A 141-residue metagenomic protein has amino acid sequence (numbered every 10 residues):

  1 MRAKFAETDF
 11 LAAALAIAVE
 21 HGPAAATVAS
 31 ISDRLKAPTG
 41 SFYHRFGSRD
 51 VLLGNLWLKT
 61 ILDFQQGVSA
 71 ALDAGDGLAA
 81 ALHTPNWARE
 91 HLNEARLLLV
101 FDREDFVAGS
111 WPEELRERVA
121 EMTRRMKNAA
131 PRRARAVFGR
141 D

Functional and structural regions predicted by a protein language model:
M1-R2: Actinobacteria-biased recognition of intrinsically disordered, low-complexity terminal regions
F5, D9, A13, I17-V51 (+1 more regions): Helix-turn-helix
F10-A18, T60, F64, A88: Short hydrophobic clusters on alpha-helical segments that form packing/core surfaces in small helical domains
N55, G67-E94, V100: Hydrophobic alpha-helical connector segments
Q65, F106-D141: Amphipathic alpha-helical packing segments from all-alpha helical-bundle domains
E90-E114: Amphipathic alpha-helical segments used for helix-helix packing
